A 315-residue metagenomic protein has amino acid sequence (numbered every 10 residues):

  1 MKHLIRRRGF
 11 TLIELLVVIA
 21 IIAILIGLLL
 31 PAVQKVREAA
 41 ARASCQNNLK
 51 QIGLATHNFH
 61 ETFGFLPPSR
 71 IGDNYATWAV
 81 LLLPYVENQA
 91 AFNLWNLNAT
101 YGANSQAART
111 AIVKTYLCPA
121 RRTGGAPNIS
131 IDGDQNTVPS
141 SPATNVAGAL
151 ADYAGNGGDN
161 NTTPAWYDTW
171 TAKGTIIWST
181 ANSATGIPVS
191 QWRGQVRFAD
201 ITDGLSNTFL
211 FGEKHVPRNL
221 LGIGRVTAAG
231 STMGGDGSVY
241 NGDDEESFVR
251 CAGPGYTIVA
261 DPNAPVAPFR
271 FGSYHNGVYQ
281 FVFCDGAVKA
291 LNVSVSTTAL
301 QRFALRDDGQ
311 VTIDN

Functional and structural regions predicted by a protein language model:
M1-R6: N-terminal secretory signal peptides that target proteins for export/translocation
R7-A41: N-terminal single-pass transmembrane signal-anchor helix
A39-N315: Surface-exposed loop/linker segments characteristic of extracytoplasmic
